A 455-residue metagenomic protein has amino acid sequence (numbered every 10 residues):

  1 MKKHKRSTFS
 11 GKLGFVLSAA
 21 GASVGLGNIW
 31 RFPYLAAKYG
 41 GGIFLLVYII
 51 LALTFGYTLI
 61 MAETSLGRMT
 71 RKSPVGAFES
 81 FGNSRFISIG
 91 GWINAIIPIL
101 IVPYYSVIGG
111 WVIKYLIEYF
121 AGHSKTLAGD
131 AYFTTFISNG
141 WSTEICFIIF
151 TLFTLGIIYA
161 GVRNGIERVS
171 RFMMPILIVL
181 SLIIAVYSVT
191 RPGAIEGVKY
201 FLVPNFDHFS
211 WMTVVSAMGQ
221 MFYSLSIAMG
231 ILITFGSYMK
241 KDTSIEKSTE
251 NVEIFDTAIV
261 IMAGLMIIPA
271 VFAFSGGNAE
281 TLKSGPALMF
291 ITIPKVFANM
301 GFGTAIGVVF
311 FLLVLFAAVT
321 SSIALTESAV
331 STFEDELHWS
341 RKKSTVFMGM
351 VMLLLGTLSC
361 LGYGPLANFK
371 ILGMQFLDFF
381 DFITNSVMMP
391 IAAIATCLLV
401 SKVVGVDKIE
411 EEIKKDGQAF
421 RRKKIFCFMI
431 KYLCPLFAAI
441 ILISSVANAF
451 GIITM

Functional and structural regions predicted by a protein language model:
M1-W30, L59-T64, R68-F81, R85-I89 (+2 more regions): Membrane-interface "cap" regions at the ends of multi-pass membrane proteins
K2, G76, G109-S138, M239-D242 (+5 more regions): Helix-loop-helix connectors at the membrane interface of multi-pass transporters/channels
K2-K5, F9, E167, R171-V319 (+1 more regions): Membrane-embedded translocation segments of transport machinery
K3-R6, Y34-Y39, P74-I93, S106-R163 (+5 more regions): Inter-helical loop and helix-membrane interface segments of multi-pass membrane transporters/permeases
T8-A19, I43-V47, R85-I99, I145-F150 (+6 more regions): Select transmembrane alpha-helical segments in multipass membrane proteins
G11-L51, K247-E250, I254-T257, L288 (+1 more regions): Transmembrane helix-boundary motif of multi-pass solute transporters/channels
L35, Y39, F86-I101, I149-F172 (+2 more regions): Membrane-water interface regions at transmembrane-helix termini and the short interhelical loops of multi-pass membrane
L377-L398, R421-M455: A generic transmembrane alpha-helix motif of multi-pass inner-membrane proteins
